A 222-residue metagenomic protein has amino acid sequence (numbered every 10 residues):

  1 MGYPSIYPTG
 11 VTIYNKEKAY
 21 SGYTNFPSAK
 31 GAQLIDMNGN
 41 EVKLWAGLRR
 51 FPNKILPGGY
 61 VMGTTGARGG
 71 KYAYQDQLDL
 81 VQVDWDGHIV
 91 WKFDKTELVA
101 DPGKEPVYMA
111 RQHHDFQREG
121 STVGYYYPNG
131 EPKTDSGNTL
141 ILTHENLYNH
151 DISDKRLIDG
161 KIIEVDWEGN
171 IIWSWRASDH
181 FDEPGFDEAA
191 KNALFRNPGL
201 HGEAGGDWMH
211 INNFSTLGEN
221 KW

Functional and structural regions predicted by a protein language model:
M1-W222: Histidine-/acidic-rich catalytic cores in large beta-rich domains
